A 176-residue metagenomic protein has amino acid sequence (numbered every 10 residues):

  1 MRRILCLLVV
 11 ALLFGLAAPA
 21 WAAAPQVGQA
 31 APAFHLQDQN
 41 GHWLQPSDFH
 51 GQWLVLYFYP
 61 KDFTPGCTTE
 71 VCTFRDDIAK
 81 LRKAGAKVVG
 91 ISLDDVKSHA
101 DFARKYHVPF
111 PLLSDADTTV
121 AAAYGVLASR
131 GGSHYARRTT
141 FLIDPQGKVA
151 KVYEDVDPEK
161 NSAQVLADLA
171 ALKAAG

Functional and structural regions predicted by a protein language model:
M1-I4: Positively charged n-region of N-terminal signal peptides that target proteins for export
C6-A17: Bacterial N-terminal signal peptides
A18-A22: Sec/Tat signal peptide C-region and signal peptidase I cleavage site
P25, D38-Q39, I143-D144: Short, acidic, Ser/Thr-enriched surface-loop or helix-capping motifs
G28, F34-W53: A short beta-strand-turn-helix
S47-T68, F74: Short active-site neighborhood of thiol/selenol oxidoreductases, capturing the structured segment around
F63, T68-V108, A116-V120: Structural microenvironment flanking redox-active thiols in thiol-disulfide oxidoreductases
A136-G176: Thiol-/selenol-based redox modules, centered on thioredoxin-like and closely related oxidoreductase domains
